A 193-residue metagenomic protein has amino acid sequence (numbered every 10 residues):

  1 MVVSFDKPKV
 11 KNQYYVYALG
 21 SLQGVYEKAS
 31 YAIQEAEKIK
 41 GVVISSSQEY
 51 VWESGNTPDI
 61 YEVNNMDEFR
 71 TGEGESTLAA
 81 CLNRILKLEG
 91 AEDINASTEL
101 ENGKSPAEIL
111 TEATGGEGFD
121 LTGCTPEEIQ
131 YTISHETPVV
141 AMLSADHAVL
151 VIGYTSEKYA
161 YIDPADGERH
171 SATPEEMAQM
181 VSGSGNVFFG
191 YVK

Functional and structural regions predicted by a protein language model:
M1-S4, V43-I44, V187-Y191: Generic detector of short, aliphatic-rich beta-strand segments that form the cores of beta-sheets in diverse domain
V3-L22, I39-V43, E49-D59: Short aromatic-glycine-(Arg/Gly/Cys) micro-motifs in beta-strand/loop hairpins
V10, A36-K38, Y131-H135: Flexible, charged surface loops at secondary-structure boundaries
S21-V25, E49-S54, H147-V151, E168-H170: Short, surface-exposed beta-strand/loop "edge" segments at domain boundaries and coil↔beta transitions
Y26-S45: A short, charged, amphipathic alpha-helix used as a generic interaction element across diverse proteins
E27-I33, N56-P58, G153-E157, E175-A178: A short, sequence-level motif marking secondary-structure junctions
T57-T71: N-terminal low-complexity, Pro/Thr/Ser-rich intrinsically disordered segments that act as propeptides or flexible
D67-G74, L78-K193: Conserved active-site-adjacent core of cysteine acyl-enzyme catalytic domains
